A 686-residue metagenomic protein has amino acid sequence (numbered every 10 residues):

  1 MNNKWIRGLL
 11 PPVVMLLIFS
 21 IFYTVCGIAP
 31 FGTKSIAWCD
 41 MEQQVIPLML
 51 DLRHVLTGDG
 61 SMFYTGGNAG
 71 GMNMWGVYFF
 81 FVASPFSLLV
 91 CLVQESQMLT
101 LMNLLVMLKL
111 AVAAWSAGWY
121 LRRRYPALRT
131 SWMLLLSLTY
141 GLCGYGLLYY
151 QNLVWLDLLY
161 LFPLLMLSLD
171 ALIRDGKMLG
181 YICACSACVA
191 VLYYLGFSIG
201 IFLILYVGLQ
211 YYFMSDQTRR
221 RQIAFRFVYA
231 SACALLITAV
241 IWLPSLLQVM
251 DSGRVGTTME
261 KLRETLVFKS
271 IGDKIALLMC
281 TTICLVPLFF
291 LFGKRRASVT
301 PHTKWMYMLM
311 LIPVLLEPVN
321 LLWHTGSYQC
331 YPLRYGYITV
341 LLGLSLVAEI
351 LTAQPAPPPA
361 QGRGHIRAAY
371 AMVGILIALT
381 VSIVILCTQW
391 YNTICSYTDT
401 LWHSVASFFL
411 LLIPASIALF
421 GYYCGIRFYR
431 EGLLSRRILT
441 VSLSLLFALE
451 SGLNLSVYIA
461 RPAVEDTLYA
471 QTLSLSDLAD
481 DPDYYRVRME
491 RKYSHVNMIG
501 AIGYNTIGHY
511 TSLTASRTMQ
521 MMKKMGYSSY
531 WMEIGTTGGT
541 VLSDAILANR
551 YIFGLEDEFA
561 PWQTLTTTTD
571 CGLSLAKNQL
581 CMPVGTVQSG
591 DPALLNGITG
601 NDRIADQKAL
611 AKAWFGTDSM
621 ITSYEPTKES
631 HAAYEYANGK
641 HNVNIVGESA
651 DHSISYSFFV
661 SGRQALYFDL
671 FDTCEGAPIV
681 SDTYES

Functional and structural regions predicted by a protein language model:
M1-I28, R436-L443: Start-transfer (signal-anchor) and selected internal transmembrane alpha helices of multi-pass inner/ER membrane
M15-F19, M107-R124, T130-I173, K177-F213 (+4 more regions): Membrane-embedded helix bundles of polyisoprenyl
F19-A117, L138-L159, S198, M250-R254 (+2 more regions): Membrane-interface coil-to-helix junctions
Q43-H54, P85, Q222-W305, L309-Y337 (+2 more regions): Periplasmic/ER-lumenal interhelical loops and adjacent helix-loop junctions in multi-pass membrane proteins
W75-F80, L99-V112, W132-M166, I173-R174 (+4 more regions): Membrane-interface micro-motifs in multi-pass membrane enzymes
L92, H403-V405, I438-S686: Soluble catalytic regions of membrane-associated enzymes that act on cell-envelope and secretory-pathway components
A113-L121, L161-I173, I201-L209, V286-L288 (+3 more regions): Transmembrane alpha-helical segments
L172, G176, L195, W305-Q471: Contiguous transmembrane helix-bundle modules in multi-pass membrane proteins
